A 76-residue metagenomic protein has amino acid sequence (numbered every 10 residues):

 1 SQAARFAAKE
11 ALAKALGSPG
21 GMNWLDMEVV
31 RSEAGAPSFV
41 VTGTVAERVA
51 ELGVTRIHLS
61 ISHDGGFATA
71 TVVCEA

Functional and structural regions predicted by a protein language model:
S1-A76: Core catalytic alpha/beta fold that binds nucleotide/phospho-ligands
